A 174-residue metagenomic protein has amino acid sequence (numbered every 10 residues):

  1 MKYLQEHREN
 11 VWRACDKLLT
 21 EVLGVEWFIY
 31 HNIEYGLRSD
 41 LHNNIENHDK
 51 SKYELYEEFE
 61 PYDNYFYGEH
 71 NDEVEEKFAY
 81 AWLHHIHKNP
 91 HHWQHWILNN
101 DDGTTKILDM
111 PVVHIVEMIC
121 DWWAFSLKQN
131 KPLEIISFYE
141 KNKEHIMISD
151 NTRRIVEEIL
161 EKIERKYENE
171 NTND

Functional and structural regions predicted by a protein language model:
M1-D174: Metal-dependent phosphohydrolase cores
